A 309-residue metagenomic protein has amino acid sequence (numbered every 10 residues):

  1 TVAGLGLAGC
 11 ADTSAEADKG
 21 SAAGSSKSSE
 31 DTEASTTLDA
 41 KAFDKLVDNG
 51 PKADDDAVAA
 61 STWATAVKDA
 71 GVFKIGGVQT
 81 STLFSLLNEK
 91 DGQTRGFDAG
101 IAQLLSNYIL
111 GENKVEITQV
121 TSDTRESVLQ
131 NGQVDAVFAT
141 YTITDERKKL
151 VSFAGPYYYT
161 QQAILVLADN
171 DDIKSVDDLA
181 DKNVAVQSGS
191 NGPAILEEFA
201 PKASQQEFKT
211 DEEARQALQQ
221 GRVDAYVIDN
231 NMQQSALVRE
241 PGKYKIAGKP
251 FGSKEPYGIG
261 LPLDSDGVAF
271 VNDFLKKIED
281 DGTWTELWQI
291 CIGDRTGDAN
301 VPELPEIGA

Functional and structural regions predicted by a protein language model:
T1-G6: Bacterial N-terminal signal peptides
L7-S26: Bacterial lipoprotein signal-peptidase II cleavage site
D31-A57, N170, S190, G258-T296: Extended ligand-binding regions for polar small-molecule ligands
S35-D39, L46-V137: Extracytoplasmic small-molecule ligand-binding "clamshell" domains of the periplasmic binding protein/Venus flytrap
T80-T82, T94-I109, Y141-T144, T160-R215 (+4 more regions): Bilobed "Venus flytrap"/periplasmic-binding protein-like clamshell domains and structurally analogous long
K114-D178: Acidic, polar ligand-binding/catalytic clefts
T140-K149, Q219, D224-S253: A ligand-binding cleft/hinge motif common to bilobed small-molecule-binding domains
Y158-V166, Q234, V238-K276, R295-A309: Periplasmic-binding protein-like
